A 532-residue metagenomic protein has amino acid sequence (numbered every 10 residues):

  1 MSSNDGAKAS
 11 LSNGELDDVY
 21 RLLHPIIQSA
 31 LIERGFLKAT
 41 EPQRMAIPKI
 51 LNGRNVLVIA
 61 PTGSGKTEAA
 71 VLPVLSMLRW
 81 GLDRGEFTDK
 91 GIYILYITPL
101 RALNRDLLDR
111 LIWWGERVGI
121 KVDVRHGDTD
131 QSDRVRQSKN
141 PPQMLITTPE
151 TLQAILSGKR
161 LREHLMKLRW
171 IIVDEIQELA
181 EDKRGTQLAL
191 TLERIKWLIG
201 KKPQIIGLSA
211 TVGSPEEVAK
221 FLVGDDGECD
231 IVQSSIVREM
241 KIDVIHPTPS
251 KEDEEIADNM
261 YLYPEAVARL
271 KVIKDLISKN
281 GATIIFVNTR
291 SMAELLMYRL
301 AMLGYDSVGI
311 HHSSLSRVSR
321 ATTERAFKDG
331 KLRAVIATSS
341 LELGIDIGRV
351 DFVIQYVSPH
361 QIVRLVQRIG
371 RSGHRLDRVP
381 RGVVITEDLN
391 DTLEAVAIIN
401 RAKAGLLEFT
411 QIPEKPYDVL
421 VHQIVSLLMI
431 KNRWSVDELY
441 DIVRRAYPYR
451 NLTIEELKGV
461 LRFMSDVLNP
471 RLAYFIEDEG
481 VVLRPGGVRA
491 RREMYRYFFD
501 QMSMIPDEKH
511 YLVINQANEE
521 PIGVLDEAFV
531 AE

Functional and structural regions predicted by a protein language model:
M1-S2: Secretory targeting signatures
G6-R21: Compact, charge-rich alpha-helical regulatory domains located at protein termini
A9-S12, I26-I32, K38, M45 (+5 more regions): Helicase motor core with emphasis on the C-terminal RecA-like subdomain
R21, A39-P42: Short coil-to-beta microelement around the adenine-binding A-loop and adjacent beta1/P-loop entry of ABC ATPase
T67: Walker A/P-loop
Y474-E532: Conserved nucleotide-binding/hydrolysis modules and their immediate coupling elements across P-loop/ASCE NTPase motors
